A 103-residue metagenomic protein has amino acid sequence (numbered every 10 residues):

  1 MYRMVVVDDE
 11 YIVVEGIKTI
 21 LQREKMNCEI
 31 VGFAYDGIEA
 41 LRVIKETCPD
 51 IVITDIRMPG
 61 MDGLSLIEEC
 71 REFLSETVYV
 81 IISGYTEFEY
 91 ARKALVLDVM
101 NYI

Functional and structural regions predicted by a protein language model:
Y2-V13, I17-K18: Conserved acidic segment of CheY-like receiver
V7-D8, A34, V52: Conserved sequence signature across two-component system core domains
G16, I20-E24, V43: Alpha-helical interaction/dimerization surfaces of two-component signaling modules
I20-L21, Y35, E68-R71: A short alpha-helix capping/helix-coil boundary motif
K25-I30: A generic structural motif
V31-I38: Conserved Asp/Asn-Gly motif in the active-site loop of CheY-like receiver
L41-I103: CheY-like receiver
